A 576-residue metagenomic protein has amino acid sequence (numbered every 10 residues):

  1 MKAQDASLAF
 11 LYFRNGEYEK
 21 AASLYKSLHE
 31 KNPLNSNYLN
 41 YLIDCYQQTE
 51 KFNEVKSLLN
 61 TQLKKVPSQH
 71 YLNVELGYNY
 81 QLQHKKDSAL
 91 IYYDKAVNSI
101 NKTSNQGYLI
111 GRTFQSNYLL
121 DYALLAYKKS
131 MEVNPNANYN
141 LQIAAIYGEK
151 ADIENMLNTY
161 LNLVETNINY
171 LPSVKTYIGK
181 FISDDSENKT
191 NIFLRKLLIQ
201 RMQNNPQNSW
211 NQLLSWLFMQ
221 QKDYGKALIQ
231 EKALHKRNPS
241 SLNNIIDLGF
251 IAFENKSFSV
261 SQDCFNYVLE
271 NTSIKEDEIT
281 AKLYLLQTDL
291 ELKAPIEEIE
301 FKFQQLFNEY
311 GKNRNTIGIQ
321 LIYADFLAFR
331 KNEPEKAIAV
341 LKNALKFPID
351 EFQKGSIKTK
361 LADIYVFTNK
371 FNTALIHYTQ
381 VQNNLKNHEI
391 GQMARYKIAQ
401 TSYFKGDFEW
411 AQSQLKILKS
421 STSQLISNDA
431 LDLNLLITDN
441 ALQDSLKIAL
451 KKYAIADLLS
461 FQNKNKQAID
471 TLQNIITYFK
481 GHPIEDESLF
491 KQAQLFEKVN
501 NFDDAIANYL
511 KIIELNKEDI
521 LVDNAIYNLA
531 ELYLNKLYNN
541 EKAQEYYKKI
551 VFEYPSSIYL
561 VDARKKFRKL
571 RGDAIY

Functional and structural regions predicted by a protein language model:
K2-Y576: Acidic, polar-rich low-complexity tracts and alpha-helical solenoid repeat scaffolds
